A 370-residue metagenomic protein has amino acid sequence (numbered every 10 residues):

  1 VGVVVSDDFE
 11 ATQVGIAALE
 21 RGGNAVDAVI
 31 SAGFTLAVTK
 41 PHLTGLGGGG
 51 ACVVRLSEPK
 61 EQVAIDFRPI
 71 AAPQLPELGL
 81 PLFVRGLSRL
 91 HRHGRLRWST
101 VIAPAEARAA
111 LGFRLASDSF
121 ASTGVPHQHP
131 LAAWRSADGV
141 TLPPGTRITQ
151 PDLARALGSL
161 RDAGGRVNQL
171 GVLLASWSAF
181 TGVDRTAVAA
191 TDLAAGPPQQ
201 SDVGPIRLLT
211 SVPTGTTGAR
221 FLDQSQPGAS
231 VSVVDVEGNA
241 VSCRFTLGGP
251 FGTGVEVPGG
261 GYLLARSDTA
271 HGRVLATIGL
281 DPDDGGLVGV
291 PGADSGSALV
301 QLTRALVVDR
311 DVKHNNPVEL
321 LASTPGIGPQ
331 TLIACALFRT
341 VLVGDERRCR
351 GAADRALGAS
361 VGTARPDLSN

Functional and structural regions predicted by a protein language model:
V1, D66, T123-P144, A194-S225 (+4 more regions): Solvent-exposed, charged interface segments at domain starts and junctions
V1-A132, G165, L170-S178, G215-T340: Proteins synthesized as precursors that undergo proteolytic processing into mature forms
V3, E20-R21, V125-P213: Accessory "access/gating" subregions that flank catalytic or transport cores
Q169-I206, T324-N370: Cofactor-centric catalytic regions
